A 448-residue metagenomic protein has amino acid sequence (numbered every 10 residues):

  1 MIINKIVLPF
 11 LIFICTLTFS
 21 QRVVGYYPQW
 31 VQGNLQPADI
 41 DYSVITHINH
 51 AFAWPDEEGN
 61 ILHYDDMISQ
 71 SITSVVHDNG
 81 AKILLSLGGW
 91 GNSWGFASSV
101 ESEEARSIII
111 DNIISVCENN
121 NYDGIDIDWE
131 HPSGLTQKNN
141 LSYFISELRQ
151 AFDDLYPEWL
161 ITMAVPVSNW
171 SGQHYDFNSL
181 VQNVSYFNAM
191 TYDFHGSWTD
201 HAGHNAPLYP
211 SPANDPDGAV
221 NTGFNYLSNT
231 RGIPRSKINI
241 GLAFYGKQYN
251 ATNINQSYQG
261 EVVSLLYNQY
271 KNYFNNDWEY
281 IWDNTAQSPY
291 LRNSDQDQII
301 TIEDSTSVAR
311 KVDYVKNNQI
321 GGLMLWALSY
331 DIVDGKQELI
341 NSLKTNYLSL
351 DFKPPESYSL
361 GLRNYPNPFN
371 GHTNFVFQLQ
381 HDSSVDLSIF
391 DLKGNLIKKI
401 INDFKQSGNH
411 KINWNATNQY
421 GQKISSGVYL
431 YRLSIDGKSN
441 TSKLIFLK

Functional and structural regions predicted by a protein language model:
M1-Q21: Bacterial Sec-dependent N-terminal signal peptides
Q21-C117, E147, N221, N253 (+1 more regions): Glycan-recognition patch characteristic of GH18 chitinases/ENGases and related GlcNAc/peptidoglycan-binding proteins
V24, E57-M67, D111, H131-Y273: Substrate-binding surface in catalytic domains of secreted glycosidases
V44, L87, R235-Y314, L343: Glycan-binding loop/region signatures in secreted carbohydrate-active enzymes
I48, L85, I127, L148 (+4 more regions): Conserved, mostly hydrophobic/aromatic
K247, D304-Y347: Acidic/aromatic/glycine-rich contiguous surface patches that form carbohydrate-binding/processing clefts and analogous
D351-Y365, F369-D391, K399-N402, K411-T417 (+1 more regions): Glycine-centered coil/turn sites that cap beta-strands in beta-rich domains
F404-S407, K411-N413, Q422-K448: C-terminal tail/sorting-segment detector
